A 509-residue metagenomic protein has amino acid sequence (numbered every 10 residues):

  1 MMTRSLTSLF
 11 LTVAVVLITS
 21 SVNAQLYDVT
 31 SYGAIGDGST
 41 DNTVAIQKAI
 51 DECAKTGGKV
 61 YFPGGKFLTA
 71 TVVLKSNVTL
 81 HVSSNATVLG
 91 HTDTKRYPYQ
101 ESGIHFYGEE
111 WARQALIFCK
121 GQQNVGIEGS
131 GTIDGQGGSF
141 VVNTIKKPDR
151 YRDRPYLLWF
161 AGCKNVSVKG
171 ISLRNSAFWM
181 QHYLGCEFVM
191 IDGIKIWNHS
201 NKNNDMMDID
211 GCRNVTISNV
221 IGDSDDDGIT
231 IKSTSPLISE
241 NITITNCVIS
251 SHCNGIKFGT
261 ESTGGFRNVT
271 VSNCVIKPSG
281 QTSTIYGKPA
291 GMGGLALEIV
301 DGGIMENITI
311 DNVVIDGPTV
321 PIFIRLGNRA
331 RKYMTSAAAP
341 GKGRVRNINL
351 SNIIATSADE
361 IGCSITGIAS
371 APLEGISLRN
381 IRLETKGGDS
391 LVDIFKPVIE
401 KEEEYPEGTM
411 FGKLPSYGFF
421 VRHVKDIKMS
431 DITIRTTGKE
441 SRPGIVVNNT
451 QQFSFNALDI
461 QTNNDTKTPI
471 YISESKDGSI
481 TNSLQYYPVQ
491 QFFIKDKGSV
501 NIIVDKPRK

Functional and structural regions predicted by a protein language model:
M1-L26: Bacterial Sec-dependent N-terminal signal peptides
S20-K509: Extracellular/periplasmic carbohydrate-active domains that bind, remodel, or depolymerize complex polysaccharides
